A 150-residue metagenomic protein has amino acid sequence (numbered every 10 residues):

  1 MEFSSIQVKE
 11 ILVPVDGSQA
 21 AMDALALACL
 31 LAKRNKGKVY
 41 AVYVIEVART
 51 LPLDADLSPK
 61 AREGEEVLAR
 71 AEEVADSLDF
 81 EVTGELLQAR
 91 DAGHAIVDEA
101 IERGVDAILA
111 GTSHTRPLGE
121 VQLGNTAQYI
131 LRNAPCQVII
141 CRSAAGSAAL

Functional and structural regions predicted by a protein language model:
M1-I6, D76-I108, Q128, S147-L150: Structural beta-alpha unit
M1-M22, R132-L150: Intrinsically disordered or low-complexity boundary/linker segments at protein termini and domain junctions
F3-S58, V74-T83: Small/aliphatic-rich secondary-structure junction motif
A28, A71, I96, I130: Aromatic/hydrophobic pocket-lining residues that form π-stacking "cages" and hydrophobic walls in ligand
L30-K33, I101-E102, R132: Solvent-exposed polar/charged
V44-E46, A89, S143: Active-site loop/turn elements of alpha/beta-hydrolase fold enzymes, especially the short glycine-/histidine-rich
A55-E63, Q122: Alpha-helix N-cap and loop-to-helix initiation/capping positions
A110-Y129, N133, S143, S147-L150: Glycine-rich, Arg-bearing micro-motifs that act as flexible, cationic patches
